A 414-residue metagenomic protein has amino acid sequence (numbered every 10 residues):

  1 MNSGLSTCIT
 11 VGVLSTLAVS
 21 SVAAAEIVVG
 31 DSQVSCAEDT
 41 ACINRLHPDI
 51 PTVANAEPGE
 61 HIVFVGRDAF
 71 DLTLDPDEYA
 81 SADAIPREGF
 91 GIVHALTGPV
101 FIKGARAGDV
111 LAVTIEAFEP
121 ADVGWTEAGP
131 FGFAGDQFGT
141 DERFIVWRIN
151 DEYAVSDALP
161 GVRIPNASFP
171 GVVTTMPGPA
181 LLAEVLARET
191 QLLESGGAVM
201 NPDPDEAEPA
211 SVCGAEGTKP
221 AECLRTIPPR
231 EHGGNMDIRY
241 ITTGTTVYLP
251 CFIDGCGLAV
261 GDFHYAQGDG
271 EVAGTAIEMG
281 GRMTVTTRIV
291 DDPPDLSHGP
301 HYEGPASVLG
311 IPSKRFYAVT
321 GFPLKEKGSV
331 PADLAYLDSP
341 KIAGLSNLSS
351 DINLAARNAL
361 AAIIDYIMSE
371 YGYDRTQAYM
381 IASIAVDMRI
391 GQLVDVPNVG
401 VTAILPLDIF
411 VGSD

Functional and structural regions predicted by a protein language model:
C8-S20: Bacterial N-terminal signal peptides
E26-E88: N-terminal, Lys/Arg-enriched amphipathic/low-complexity engagement segments that precede the first folded domain
A37-H47, G89-T97, L224-H232: Short, structured beta-strand/loop micro-motifs enriched in basic residues and often containing a Trp
A56, I102-A105, I241: Short, well-ordered loop/turn sites that connect or cap secondary structure elements
A69-S81, F118-A128, G255-Y265, G391-V394: Short, Lys/Arg- and Gly-enriched loop/turn segments at beta-strand edges
E119-T242, Y248: Intrinsically disordered, low-complexity linker/loop segments enriched in Gly/Pro and charged/polar residues
P202-S350: Conserved mixed alpha/beta catalytic, RNA-binding, or beta-rich assembly cores of soluble enzyme, regulatory
